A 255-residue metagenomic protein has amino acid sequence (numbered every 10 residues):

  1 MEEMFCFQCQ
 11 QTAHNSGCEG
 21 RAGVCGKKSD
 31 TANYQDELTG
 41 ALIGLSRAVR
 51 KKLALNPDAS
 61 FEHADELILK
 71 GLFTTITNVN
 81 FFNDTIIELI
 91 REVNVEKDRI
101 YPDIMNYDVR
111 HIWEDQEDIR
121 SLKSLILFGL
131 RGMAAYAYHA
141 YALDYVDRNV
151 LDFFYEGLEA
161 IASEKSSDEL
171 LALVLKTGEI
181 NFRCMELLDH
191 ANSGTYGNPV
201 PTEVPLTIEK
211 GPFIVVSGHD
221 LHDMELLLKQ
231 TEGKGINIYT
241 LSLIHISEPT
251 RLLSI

Functional and structural regions predicted by a protein language model:
M1-S247: Catalytic cofactor-binding cores of redox enzymes
H245-I255: Single conserved hydrophobic/aromatic residue that forms the stacking wall/gate of nucleotide- or nucleobase-binding
